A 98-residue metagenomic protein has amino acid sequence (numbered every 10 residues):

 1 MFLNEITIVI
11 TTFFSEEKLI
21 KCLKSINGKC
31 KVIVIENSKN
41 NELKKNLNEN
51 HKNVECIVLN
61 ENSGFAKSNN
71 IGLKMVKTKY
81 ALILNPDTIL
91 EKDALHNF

Functional and structural regions predicted by a protein language model:
N4-I10, I26, K31-I35, C56: Hydrophobic targeting segments
T12-G28: Short, well-formed alpha-helical segments that are part of the catalytic scaffolds of diverse glycosyltransferases
K18-I20, N40-E49: Acidic helix N-cap motif at the loop->helix transition within catalytic regions of sugar-transfer enzymes
S25, E36-K45, E61: A conserved acidic beta->alpha catalytic loop
L59, L84-P86: Catalytic metal- and UDP-sugar-binding loop of GT-A-like glycosyltransferases, i.e., residues flanking the conserved
L59-V76: Glycine-rich, basic loop-to-helix element that forms the pyrophosphate-binding segment of sugar-nucleotide handling
A81: Short aromatic/hydrophobic "clamp" motif used to bind/position activated sugar donors
T88-F98: Acidic donor-binding/catalytic loop of UDP-sugar-dependent glycosyltransferases, especially processive GT2
